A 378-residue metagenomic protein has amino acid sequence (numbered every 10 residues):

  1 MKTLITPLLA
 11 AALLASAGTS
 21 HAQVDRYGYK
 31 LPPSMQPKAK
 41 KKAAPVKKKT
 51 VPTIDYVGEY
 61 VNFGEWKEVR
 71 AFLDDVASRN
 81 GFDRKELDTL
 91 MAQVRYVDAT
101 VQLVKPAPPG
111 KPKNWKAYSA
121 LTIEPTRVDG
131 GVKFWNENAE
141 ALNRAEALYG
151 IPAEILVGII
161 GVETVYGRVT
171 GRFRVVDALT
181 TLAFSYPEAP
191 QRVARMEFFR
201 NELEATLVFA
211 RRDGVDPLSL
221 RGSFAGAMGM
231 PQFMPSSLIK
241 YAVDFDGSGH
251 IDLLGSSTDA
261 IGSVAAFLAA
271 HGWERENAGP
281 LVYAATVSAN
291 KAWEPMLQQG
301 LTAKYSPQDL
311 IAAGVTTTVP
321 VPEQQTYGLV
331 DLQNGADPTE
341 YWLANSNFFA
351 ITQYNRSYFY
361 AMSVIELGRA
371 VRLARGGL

Functional and structural regions predicted by a protein language model:
P7-S16: Bacterial N-terminal signal peptides
G18-A22: Sec/Tat signal peptide C-region and signal peptidase I cleavage site
V24-E137, N143-E146: An acidic, Gly/Ser/Thr/Pro-rich helix-cap/linker signature
F82-M91, P152-G158, P217-G222, S248-I251 (+2 more regions): Surface-exposed patches in mature extracellular/periplasmic domains of secreted proteins
D83-K111, I160-T164, R174-T181, A284-W293: Acidic helix-start/capping segments at beta-turn-to-alpha-helix junctions
P112-S263, A269: Acidic/His-rich structured neighborhood in mature extracellular/periplasmic domains
H250-T302, S306: Ligand-binding pocket segment of bilobal, Venus flytrap-like solute-binding proteins
T286-L378: C-terminal soluble interaction/assembly domains
